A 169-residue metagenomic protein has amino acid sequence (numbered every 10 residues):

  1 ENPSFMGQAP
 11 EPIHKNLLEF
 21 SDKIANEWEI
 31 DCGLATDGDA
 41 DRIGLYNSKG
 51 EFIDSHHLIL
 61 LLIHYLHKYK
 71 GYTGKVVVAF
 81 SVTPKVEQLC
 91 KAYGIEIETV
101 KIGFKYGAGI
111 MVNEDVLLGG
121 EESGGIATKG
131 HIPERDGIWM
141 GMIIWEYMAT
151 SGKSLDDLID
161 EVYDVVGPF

Functional and structural regions predicted by a protein language model:
E1, G38, L58, S81 (+1 more regions): Short, ordered loop/turn segments at secondary-structure junctions
E1-Y46: N-terminal small/polar loop signature for handling phosphorylated ligands or for N-terminal nucleophile
P3-A9, H64-L66, G107-V112: Short, charged, surface-exposed secondary-structure boundary motifs
Q8-I13, G50-D54, V77, I95-E98 (+1 more regions): Alpha-helix capping and helix-loop boundary segments enriched in small/acidic/polar residues
N16-F20, L58, L62, Y106: Well-ordered alpha-helical segments embedded in enzymatic catalytic cores
C32, Y72-F169: Phosphate-binding and adjacent anionic-ligand microenvironments
D41-L61, V86-E87: Short Gly/Thr/Asp-enriched flexible loops that form oxyanion-binding sites at enzyme active sites
E51-K70, G137-E146: Gly/Ser/Thr-rich active-site loops/lids in small-molecule metabolic enzymes that frequently grip phosphoryl groups
